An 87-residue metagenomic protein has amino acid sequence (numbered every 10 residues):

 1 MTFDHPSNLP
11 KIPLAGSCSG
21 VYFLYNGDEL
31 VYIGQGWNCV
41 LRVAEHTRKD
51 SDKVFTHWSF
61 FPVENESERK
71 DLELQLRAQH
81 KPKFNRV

Functional and structural regions predicted by a protein language model:
M1-L41, E45, V63-R77: GIY-YIG nuclease catalytic motif and its immediate N-terminal context
D52-F55: Charge-biased low-complexity segments
W58: Acidic, glycine-enriched active-site microenvironments
P82-V87: Coupling/hinge elements of helicase-like and P-loop NTPase modules
